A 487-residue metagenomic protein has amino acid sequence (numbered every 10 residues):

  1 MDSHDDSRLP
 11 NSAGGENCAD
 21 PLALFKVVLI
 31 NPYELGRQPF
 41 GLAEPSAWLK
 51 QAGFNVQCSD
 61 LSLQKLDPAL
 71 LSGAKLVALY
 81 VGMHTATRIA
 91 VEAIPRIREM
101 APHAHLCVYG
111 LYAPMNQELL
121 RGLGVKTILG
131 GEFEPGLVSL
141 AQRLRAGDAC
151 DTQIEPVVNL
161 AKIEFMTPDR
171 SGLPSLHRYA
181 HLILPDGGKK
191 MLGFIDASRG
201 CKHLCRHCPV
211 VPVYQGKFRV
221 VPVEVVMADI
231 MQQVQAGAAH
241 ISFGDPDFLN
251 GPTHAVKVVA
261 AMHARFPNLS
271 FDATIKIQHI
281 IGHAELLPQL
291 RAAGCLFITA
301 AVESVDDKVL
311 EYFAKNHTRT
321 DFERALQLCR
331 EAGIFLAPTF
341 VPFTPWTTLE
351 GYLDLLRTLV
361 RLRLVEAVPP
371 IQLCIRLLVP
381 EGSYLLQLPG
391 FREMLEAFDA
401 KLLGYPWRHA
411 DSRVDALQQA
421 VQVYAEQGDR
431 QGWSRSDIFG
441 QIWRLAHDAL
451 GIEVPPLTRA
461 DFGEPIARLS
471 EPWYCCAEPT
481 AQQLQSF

Functional and structural regions predicted by a protein language model:
M1-I30, K50-Q51, N55-C58, L70-L79 (+6 more regions): Radical SAM enzyme core and accessory elements
D2-M231, Q235: Acidic, low-complexity intrinsically disordered segments
L22-K26, P252, H263-R444: A structural motif corresponding to the C-terminal lobe/cap of the Radical SAM core domain
P32, L61, L111, P246 (+2 more regions): Cofactor-binding loop segments of dinucleotide-utilizing enzymes, especially the Rossmann-like FAD- and NAD(P)+-binding
G41-L42, L70, I89-A93, P222 (+4 more regions): Residues at alpha-helix caps and immediate loop-helix transition turns in enzyme cores, especially N- and C-cap
L49, A93-I97, A101, V258 (+4 more regions): Hydrophobic positions in alpha-helices of CheY-like receiver
K75, K126, A239, L296 (+1 more regions): Short acidic/polar active-site loop segments enriched in Thr and Asp
P174-L336: Radical SAM [4Fe-4S] cluster-binding motif and immediate context
